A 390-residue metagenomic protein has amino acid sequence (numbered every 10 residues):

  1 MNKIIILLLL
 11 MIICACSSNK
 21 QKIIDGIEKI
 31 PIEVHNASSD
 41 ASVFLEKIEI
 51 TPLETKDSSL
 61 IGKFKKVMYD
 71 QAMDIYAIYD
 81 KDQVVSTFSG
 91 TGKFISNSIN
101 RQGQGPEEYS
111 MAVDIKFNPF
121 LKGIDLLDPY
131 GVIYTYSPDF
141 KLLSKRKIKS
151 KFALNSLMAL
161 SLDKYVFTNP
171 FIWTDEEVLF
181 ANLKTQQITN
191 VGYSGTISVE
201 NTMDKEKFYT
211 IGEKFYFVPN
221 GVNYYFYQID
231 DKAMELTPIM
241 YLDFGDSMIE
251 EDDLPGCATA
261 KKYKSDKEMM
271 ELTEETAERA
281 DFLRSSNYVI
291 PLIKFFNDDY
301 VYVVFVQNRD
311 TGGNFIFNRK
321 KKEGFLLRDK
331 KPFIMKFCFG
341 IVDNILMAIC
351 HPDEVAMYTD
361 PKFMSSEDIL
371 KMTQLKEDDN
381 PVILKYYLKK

Functional and structural regions predicted by a protein language model:
I12-A15: C-terminal motif of bacterial Sec signal peptides marking the signal peptidase cleavage site
K20-E54: Blade/loop signatures of beta-propeller domains
P31, D74-D80, K116, K122-D128 (+5 more regions): Short beta-strand elements that form the blades of beta-propeller/WD-repeat-like and other beta-sheet-rich scaffold
E49-Q83, V289-K294: Beta-strand-rich domains and repeat architectures in extracellular enzymes and scaffolds, especially beta-propellers
E54-S58, K93-L121, D128: Blade-loop segments of beta-propeller domains
D57, I99-E107, K147-L154, S194-V199 (+2 more regions): Short coil/turn segments at the loop-to-beta-strand junctions that recur within blades of beta-propeller repeat folds
G62-K66, Y109-K116, K151-L160, V199-K207 (+3 more regions): Repeated scaffold domains used in trafficking and secretory/extracellular systems, primarily beta-propellers
I239-L254, D281-R284, R319-N344, A356: Conserved blade-ending motifs and adjacent loop-strand segments that build the rim/top face of beta-propeller domains
